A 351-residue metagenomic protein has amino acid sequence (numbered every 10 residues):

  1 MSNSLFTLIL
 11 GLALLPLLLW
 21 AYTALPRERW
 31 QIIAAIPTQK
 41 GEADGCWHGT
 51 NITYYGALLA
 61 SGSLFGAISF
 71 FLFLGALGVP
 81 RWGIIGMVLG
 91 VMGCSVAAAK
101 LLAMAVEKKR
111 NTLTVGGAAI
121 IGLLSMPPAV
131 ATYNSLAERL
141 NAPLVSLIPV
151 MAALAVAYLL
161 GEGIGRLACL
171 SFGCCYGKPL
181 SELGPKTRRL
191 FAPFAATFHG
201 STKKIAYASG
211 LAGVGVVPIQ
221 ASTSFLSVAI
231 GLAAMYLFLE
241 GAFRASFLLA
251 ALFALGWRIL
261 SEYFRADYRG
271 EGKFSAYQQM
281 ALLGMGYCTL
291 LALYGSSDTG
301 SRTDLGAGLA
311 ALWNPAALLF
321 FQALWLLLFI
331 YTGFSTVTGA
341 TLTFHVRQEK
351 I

Functional and structural regions predicted by a protein language model:
M1-I351: Hydrophobic, membrane-interfacing alpha helices
